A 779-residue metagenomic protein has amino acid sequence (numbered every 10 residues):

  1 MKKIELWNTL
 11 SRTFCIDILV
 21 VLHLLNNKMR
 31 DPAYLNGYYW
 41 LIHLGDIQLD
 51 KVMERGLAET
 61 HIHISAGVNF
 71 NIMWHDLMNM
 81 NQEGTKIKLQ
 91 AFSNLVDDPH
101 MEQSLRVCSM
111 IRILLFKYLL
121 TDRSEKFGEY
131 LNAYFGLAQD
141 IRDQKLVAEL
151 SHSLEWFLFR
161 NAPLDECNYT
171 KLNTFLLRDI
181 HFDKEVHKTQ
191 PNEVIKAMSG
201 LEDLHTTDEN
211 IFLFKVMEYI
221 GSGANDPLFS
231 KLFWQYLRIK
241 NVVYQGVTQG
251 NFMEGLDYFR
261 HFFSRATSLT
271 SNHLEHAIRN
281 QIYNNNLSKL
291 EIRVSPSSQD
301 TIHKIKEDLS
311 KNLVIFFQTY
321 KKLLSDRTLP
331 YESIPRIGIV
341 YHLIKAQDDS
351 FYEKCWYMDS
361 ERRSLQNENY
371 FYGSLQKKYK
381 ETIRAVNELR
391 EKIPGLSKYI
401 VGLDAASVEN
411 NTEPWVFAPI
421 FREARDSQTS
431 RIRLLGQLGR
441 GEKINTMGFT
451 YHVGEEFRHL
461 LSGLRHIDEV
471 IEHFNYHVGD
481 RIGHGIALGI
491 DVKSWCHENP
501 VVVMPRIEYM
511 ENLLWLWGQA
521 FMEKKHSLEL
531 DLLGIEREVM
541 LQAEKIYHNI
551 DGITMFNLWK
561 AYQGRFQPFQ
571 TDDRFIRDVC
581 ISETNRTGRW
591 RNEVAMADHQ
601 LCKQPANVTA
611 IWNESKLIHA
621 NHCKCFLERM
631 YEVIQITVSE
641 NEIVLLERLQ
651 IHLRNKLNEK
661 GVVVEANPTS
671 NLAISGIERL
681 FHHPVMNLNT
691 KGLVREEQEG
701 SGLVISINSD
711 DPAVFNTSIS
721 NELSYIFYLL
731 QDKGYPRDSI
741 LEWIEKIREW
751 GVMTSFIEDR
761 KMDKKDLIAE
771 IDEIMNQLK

Functional and structural regions predicted by a protein language model:
M1-K779: Metal-cofactor-binding active-site regions of metalloenzymes
